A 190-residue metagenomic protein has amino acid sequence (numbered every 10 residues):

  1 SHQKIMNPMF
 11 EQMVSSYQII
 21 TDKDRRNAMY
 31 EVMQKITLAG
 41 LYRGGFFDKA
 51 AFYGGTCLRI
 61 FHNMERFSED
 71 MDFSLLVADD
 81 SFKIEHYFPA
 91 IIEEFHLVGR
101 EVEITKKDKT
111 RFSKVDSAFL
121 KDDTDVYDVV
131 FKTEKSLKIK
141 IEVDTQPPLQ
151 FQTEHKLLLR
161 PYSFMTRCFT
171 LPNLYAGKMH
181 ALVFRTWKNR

Functional and structural regions predicted by a protein language model:
H2-A50: Helical scaffold of the NTase/Pol beta-like nucleotidyltransferase catalytic core
H2-Q3, K35, V126-R190: Catalytic cores of NTP-dependent nucleotidyl/adenyl transfer enzymes across multiple folds
T21, R25, V77-F112: Metal-dependent nucleotidyltransferase catalytic core
M33, E93-I139, T170-N173: Conserved catalytic core of two-metal-ion nucleotidyltransferases
K49-C57: Short gly/ser-rich loop at a beta-strand->alpha-helix junction or flexible surface loop bordering the NTP-binding
Y53, R66-S68, E134-K138: Short connector loops at helix/strand junctions that flank enzyme active sites, especially segments positioning acidic
G55, H62-E85: Catalytic metal-binding acidic patch
C57-R59, T110, P148: Short, solvent-exposed loop/turn segments at secondary-structure junctions
